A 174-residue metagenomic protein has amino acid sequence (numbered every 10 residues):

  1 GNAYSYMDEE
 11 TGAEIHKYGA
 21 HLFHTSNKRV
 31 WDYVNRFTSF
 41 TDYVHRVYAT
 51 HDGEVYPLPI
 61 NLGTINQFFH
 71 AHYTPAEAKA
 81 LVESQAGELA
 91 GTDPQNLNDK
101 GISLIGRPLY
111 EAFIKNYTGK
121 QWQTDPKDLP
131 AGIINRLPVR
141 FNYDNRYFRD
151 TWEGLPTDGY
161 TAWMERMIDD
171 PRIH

Functional and structural regions predicted by a protein language model:
G1-T11: Glycine-rich FAD pyrophosphate-binding loop
A3, G19-A20, A49, G101 (+1 more regions): Small-side-chain structural scaffolding
Y6-M7, W31-Y33, L104-I105, E111: Short secondary-structure boundary micro-motifs
E10-E88: Dinucleotide-binding Rossmann-like beta1-alpha1 core, especially the glycine-rich loop that anchors the ADP
E54-Y56, G63-H174: Active-site/ligand-binding neighborhood in enzyme catalytic cores
